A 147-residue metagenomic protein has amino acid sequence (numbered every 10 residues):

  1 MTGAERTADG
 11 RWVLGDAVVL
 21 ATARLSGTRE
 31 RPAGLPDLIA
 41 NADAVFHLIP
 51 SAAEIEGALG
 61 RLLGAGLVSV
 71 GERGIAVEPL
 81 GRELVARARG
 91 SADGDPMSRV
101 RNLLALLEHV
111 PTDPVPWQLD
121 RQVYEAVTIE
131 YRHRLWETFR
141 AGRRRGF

Functional and structural regions predicted by a protein language model:
M1-P32, H47-I49: Short alpha-helical segments that sit at the start of domains
E30-A42: Short acidic, hydrophobic short linear motifs in intrinsically disordered regions
A33-G34, P50, E54, A76: Alpha-helix N-cap and coil->helix boundary residues
L48-G64: Short amphipathic alpha-helical interaction segments
L63-R73: A short, conserved structural fragment
G71-R89: Accessory beta->alpha helical hairpin/"wing" motif in late/C-terminal subdomains of nucleic-acid enzymes
L84-N102: Conserved segment of winged-helix/HTH DNA-binding domains
S98-F147: Exposed, interaction-prone assembly regions rather than primary DNA-binding/catalytic cores
